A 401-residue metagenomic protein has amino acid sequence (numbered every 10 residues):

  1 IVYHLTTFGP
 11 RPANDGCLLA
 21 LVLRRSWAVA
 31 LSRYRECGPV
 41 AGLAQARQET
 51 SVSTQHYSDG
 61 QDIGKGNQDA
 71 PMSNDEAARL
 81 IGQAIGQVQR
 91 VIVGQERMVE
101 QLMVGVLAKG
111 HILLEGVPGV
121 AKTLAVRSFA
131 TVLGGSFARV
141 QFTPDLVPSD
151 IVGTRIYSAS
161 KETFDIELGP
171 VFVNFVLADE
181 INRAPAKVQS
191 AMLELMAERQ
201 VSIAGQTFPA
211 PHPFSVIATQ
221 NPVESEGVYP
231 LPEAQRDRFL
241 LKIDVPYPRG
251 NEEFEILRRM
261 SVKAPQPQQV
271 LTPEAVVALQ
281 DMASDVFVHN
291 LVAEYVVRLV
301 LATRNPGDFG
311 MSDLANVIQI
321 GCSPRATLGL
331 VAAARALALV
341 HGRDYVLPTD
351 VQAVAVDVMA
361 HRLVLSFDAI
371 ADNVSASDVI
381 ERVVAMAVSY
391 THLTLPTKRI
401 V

Functional and structural regions predicted by a protein language model:
A78-H111: Pre-Walker A (pre-P-loop) alpha-helix and adjacent loop at the N terminus of AAA/AAA+ ATPase modules, a conserved
L107-F142: Walker A/P-loop
S158-V176: Conserved alpha-helical scaffold flanking the Walker A/P-loop in AAA+ ATPase domains
K161, E198-L271, V277-A283, R335-L337: Canonical AAA+ ATPase core
V173-M196, Y229-E233, G250-E253: Conserved AAA+/SF3 P-loop NTPase catalytic/coupling segment centered on the Walker-B
S261-A369, S377: Basic, amphipathic alpha-helical bundle interface domains used for macromolecular binding and assembly
S366, A371-D372, A376, I380-Y390: Terminal-proximal interaction/regulatory segments of ATP-powered molecular machines
T391-T397: Conserved small/polar residues in nucleotide/adenosyl-binding loops
